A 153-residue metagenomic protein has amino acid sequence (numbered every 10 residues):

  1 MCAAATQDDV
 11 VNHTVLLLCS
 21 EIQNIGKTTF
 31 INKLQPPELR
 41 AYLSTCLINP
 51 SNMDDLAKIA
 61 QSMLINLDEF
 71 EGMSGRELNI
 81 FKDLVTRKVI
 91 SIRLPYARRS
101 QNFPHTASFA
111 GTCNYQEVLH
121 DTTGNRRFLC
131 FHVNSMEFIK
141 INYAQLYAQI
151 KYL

Functional and structural regions predicted by a protein language model:
M1-A60: P-loop NTPase catalytic core of nucleic-acid-dependent motor ATPases
L39, L78-N102: Conserved catalytic/switch belt of AAA+ P-loop NTPases
D54-A60, L94-T112: AAA+/SF3 P-loop NTPase mechanochemical coupling elements
Q61-M63, H105-S108, T123-L129: Short glycine-/polar-rich loops that comprise or flank the Walker A/P-loop and associated switch/sensor motifs
M63-T86, L119-G124: Conserved AAA+/SF3 P-loop NTPase catalytic/coupling segment centered on the Walker-B
C113-V118: Short, polar loop motifs at secondary-structure junctions
L119-F138: A short helix-turn-beta junction within AAA+ P-loop NTPase domains corresponding to the substrate/partner-engaging
H132-L153: C-terminal, non-catalytic macromolecule-binding modules
